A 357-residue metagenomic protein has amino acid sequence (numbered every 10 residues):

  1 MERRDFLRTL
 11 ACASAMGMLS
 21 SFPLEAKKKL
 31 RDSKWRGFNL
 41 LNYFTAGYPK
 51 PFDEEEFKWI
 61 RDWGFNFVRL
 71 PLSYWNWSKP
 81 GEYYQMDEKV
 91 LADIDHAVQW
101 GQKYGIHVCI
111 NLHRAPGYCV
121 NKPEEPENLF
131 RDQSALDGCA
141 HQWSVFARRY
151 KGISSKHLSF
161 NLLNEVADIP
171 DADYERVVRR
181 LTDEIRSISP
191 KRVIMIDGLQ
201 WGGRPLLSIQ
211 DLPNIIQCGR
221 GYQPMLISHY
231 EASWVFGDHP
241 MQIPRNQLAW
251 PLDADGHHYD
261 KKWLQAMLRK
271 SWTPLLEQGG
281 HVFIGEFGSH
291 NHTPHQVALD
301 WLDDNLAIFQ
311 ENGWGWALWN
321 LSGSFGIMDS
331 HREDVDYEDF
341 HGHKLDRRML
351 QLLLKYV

Functional and structural regions predicted by a protein language model:
D5-E25: N-terminal export signals
R31-V193, G198-P205, D339-F340, K344-L353: Active-site mouth of glycoside hydrolases
F57, V98, T182, L207 (+3 more regions): Short amphipathic alpha-helical segments and helix-helix/interface helices
D87, P126-L129, Q210-P213, W234-F236 (+2 more regions): Short, hinge-like loop/turn segments at secondary-structure boundaries
Q133, D137-H258, R269-H290, E311-W314: Active-site region of glycoside hydrolase catalytic domains
W263-L264: Alpha-helical scaffold elements lining the catalytic groove of polysaccharide deacetylases
P294-V357: Aromatic-rich peripheral "rim/lid" segments of glycoside hydrolase catalytic domains that contact and position glycan
